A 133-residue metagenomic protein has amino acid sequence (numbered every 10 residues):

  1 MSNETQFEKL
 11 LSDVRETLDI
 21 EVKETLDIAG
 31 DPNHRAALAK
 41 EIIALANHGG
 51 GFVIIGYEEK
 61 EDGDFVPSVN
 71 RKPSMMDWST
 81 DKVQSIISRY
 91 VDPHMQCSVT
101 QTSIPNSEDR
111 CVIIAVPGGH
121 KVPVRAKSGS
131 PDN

Functional and structural regions predicted by a protein language model:
M1-N133: Conserved N-terminal catalytic/coupling substructures associated with nucleotide/phosphate chemistry
